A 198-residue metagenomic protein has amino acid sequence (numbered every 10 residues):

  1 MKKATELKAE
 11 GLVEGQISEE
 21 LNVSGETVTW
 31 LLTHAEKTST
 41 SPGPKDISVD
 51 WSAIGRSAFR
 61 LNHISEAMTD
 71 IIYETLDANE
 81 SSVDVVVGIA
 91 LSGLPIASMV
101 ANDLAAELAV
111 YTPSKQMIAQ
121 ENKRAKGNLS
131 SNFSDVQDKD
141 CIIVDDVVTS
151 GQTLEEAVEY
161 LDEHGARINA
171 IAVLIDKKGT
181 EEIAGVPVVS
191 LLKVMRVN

Functional and structural regions predicted by a protein language model:
M1-V144, S150-N198: PRPP-associated nucleotide enzymes
